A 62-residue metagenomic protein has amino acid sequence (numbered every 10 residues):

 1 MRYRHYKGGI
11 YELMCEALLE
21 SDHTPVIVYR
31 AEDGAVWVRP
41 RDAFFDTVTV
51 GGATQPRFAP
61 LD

Functional and structural regions predicted by a protein language model:
M1-D62: Mixed-charge, low-complexity intrinsically disordered regions
